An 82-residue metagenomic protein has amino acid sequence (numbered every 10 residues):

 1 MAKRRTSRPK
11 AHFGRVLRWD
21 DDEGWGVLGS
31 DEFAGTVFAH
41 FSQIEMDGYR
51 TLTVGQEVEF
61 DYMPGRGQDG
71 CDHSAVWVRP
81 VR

Functional and structural regions predicted by a protein language model:
M1-H12: Short boundary/loop segments of OB/S1/cold-shock single-stranded nucleic-acid-binding domains
G14, G26, F60, H73-V76: Small-residue-enriched segments and motifs
D20, E32, E45, R79-R82: A generic structural motif
D22-L28: Short aromatic-glycine-enriched beta-strand elements
G35-G48: Beta-strand/loop nucleic-acid-binding surfaces
E45-E59: Short nucleic-acid-contacting surface segments enriched for D/E, G, S/T with interspersed K/R
M63-R82: OB-fold/S1-family single-stranded nucleic acid-binding modules
